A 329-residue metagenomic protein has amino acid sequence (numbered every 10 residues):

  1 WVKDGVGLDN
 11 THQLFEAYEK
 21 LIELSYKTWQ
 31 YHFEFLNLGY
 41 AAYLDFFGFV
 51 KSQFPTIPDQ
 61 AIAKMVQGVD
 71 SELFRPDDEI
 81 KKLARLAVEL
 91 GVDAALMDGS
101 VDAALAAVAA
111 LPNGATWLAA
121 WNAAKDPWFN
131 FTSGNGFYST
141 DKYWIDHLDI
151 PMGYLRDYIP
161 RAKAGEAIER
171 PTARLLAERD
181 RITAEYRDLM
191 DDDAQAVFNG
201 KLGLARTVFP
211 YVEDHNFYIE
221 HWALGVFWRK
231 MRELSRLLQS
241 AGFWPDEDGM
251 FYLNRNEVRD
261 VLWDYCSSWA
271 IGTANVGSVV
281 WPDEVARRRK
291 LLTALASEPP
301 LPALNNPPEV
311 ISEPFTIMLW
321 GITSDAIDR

Functional and structural regions predicted by a protein language model:
W1-R329: Contiguous hydrophobic, helix-prone segments at protein termini that mediate membrane targeting/anchoring
